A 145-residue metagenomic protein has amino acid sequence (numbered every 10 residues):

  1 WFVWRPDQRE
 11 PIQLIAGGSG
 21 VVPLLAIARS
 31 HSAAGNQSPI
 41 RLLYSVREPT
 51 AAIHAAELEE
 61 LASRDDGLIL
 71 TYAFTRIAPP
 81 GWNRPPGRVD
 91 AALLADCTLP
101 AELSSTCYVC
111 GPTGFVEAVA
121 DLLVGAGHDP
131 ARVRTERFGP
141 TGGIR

Functional and structural regions predicted by a protein language model:
W1-R145: FNR/FR-type flavoprotein reductase catalytic core
